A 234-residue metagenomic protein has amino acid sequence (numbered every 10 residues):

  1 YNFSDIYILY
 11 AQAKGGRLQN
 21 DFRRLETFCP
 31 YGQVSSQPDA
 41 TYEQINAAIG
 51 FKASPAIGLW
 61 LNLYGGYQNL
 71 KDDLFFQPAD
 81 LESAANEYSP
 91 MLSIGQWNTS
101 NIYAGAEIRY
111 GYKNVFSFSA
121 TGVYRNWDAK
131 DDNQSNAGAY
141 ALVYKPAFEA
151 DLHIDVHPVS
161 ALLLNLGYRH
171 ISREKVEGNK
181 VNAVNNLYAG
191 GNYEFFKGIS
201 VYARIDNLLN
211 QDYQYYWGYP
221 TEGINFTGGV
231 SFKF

Functional and structural regions predicted by a protein language model:
N2-F234: Exposed, low-structure sequence patches enriched in small/polar residues
